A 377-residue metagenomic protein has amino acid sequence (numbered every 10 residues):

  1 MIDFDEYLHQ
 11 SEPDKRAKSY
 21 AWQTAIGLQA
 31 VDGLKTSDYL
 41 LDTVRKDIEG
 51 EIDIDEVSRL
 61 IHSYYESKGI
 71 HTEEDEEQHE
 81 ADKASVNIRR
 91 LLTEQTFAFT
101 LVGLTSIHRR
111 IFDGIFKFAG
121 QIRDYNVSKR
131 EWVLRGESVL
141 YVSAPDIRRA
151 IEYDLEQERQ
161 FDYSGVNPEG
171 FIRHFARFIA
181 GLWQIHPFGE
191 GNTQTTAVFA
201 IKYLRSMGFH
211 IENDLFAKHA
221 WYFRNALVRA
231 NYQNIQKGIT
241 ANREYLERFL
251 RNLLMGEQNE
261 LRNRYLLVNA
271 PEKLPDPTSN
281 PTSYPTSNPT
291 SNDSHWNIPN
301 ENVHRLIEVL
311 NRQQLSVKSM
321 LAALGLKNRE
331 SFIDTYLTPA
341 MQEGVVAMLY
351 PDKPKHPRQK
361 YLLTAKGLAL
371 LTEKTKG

Functional and structural regions predicted by a protein language model:
M1-G377: FIC/Doc superfamily catalytic core
